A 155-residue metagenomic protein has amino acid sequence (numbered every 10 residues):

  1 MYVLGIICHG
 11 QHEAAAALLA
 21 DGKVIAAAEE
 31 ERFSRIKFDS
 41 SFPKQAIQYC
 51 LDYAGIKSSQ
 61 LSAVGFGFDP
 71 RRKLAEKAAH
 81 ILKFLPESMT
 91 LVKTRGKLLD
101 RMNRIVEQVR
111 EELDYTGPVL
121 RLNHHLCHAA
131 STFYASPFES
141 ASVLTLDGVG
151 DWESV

Functional and structural regions predicted by a protein language model:
M1-V155: Short acidic/glycine-rich loops and adjacent helix/strand connectors that line catalytic pockets where negatively
